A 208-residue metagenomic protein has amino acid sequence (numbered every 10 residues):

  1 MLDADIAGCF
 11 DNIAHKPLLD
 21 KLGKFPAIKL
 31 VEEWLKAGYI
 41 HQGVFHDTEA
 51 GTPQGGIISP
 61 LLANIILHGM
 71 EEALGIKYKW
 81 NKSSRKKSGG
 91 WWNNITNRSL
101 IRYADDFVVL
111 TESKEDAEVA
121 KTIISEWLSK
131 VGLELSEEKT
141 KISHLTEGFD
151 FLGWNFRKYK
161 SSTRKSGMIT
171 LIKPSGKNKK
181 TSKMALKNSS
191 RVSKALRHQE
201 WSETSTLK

Functional and structural regions predicted by a protein language model:
M1-K208: Non-catalytic terminal/accessory segments
